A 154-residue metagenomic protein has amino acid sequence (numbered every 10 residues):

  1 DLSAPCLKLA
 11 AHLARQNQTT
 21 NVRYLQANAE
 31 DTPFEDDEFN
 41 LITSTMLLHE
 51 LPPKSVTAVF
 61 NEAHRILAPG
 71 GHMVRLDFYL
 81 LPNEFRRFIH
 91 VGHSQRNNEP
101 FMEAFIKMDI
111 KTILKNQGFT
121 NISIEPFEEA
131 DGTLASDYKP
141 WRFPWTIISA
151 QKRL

Functional and structural regions predicted by a protein language model:
D1-D31: Class I SAM-dependent methyltransferase SAM/SAH-binding core
C6, V59, I110: Conserved short alpha-helix immediately C-terminal to the canonical SAM/SAH-binding motif I of Rossmann-like
L25, T43, V74: Conserved Rossmann-like nucleotide-binding pocket used by diverse enzymes that bind dinucleotide cofactors
E30-I42: A short acidic, Gly/Pro-enriched loop at the edge of an enzyme's catalytic core that lines a small-molecule cofactor
N40-K54: A short SAM/SAH-binding and catalytic strip from SAM-dependent methyltransferases
T57-P69: A short glycine-rich, Lys/Arg-flanked "PGG" loop and its adjoining helix->strand segment in the class I
V74-L134: C-terminal alpha-helical "lid/dimerization" subdomain adjacent to the S-adenosyl-L-methionine
I147-L154: C-terminal lobe and adjacent flexible extensions of AdoMet/dcAdoMet transferase-like proteins
